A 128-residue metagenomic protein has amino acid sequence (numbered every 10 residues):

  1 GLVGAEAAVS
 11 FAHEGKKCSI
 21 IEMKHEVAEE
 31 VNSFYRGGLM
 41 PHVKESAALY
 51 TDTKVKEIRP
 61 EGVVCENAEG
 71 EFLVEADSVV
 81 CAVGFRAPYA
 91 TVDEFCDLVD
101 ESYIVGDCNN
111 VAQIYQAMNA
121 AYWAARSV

Functional and structural regions predicted by a protein language model:
G1: Beta1/beta-strand and adjacent pyrophosphate-binding region of the FAD-binding site in flavoprotein oxidoreductases
G4-F11, E26-Y35, C96, Y103-V128: A conserved FAD-binding loop/helix module that cradles the flavin
H13-E94: A Rossmann-like FAD-binding core segment of flavoenzymes
L49-Y50, S102-I104: Conserved beta-strand scaffold positions in the cores of enzyme catalytic domains, especially in NTP/NDP-utilizing
